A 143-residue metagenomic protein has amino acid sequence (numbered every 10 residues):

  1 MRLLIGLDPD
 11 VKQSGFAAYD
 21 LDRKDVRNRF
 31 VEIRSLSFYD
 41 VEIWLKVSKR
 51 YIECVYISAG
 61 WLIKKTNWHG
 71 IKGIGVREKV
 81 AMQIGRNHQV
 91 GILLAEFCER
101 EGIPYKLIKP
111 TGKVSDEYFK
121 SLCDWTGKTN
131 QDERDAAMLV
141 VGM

Functional and structural regions predicted by a protein language model:
R2-M143: Phosphate- and other anionic-substrate recognition elements at nucleic-acid/protein interfaces
